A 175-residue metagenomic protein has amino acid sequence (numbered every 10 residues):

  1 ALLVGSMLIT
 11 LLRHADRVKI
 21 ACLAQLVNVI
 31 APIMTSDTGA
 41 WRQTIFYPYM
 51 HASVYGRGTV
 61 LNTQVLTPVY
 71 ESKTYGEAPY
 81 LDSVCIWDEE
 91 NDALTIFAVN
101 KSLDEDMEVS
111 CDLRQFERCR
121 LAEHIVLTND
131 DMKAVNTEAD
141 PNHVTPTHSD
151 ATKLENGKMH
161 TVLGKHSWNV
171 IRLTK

Functional and structural regions predicted by a protein language model:
A1-S83, E89-D92: Aromatic/acidic polysaccharide-binding cleft in carbohydrate-active enzymes
A21, Y49, I96, H124 (+1 more regions): Conserved, mostly hydrophobic/aromatic
C22-Q25, D37, Q64-V65, A98-S102 (+3 more regions): Active-site proximal loops enriched in glycine and acidic residues that flank catalytic Cys/His/Asp and coordinate
A78-R118, H124, N169: Carbohydrate-binding surface patches
A98, K158-T161: Beta-strand-rich interaction surfaces with strong enrichment in secreted/lumenal proteins
D104, N156-G157, K165-H166: Solvent-exposed, conformationally flexible loop/turn segments
E117-M159: Acidic, Ser/Thr/Pro-rich beta/coil linker or hinge segments at domain junctions
V162-L173: Short Pro-Gly-centered flexible turn/kink motifs
